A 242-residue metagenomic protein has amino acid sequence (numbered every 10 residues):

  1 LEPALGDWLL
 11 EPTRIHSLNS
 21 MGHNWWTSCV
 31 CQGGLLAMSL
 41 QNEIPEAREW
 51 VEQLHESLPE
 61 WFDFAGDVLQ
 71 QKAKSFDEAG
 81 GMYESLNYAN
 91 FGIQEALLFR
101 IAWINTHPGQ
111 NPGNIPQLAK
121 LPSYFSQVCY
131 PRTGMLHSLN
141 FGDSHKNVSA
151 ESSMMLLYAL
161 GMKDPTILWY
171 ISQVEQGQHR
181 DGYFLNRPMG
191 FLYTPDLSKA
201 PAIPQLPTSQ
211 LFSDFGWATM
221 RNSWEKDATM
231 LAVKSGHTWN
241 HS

Functional and structural regions predicted by a protein language model:
L1-S123, C129-Y130: Aromatic-lined, polymer-binding surfaces characteristic of secreted/periplasmic polysaccharide-degrading enzymes
Y83-S242: Extended polysaccharide-engagement surfaces of secreted carbohydrate-active enzymes
